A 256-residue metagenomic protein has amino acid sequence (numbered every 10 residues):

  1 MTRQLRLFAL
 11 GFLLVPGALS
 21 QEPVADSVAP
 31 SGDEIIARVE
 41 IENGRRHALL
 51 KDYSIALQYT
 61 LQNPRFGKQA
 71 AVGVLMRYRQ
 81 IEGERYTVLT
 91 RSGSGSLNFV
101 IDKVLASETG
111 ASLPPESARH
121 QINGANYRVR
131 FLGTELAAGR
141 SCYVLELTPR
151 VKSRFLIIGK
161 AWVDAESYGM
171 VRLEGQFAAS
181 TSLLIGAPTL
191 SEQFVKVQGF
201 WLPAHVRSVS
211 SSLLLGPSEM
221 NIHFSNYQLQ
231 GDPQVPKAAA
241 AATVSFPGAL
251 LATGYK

Functional and structural regions predicted by a protein language model:
M1-A9: Bacterial N-terminal signal peptides that target proteins for export
Q4, I158-K160, E174-Q176: Composition- and surface-driven signal marking solvent-exposed, interaction-prone regions in large proteins
F8-G17: Bacterial N-terminal signal peptides
Q21-I158, A165-G169, A178-P188, F200 (+1 more regions): Structured extracytoplasmic
V197: Cys-His-centered catalytic/binding microenvironment captured across papain-like cysteine peptidases and homologous
